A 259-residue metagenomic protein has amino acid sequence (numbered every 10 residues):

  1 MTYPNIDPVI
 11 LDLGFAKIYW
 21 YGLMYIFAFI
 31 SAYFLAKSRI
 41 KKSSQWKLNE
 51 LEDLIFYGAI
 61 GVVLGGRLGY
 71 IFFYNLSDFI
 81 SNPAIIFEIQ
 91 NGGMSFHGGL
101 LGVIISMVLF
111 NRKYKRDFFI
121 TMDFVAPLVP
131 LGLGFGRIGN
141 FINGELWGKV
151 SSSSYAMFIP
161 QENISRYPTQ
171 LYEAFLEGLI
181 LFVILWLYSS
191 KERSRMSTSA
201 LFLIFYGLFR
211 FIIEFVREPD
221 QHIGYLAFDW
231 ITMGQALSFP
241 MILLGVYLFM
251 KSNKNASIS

Functional and structural regions predicted by a protein language model:
M1-S259: A feature for loop-to-transmembrane-helix boundaries and adjacent hydrophobic helices in multi-pass integral membrane
